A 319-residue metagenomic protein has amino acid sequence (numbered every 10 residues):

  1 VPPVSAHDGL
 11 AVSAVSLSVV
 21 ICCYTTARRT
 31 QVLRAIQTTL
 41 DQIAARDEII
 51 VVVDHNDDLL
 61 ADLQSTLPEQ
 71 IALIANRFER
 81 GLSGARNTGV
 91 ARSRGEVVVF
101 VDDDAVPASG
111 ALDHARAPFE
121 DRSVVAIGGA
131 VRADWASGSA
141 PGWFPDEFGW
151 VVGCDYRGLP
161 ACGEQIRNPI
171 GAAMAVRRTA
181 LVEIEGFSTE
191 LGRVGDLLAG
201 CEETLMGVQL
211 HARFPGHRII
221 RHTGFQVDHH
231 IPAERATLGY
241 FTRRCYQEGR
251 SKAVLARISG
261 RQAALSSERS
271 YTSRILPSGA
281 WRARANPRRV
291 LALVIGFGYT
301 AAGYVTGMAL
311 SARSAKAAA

Functional and structural regions predicted by a protein language model:
V1-T38: N-proximal low-complexity "stem/linker" segments adjacent to membrane-targeting elements
Q37-R46: Short, acidic, metal-binding catalytic loop of nucleotide-sugar glycosyltransferases
N76-S93: Glycine-rich, basic loop-to-helix element that forms the pyrophosphate-binding segment of sugar-nucleotide handling
V98: Short aromatic/hydrophobic "clamp" motif used to bind/position activated sugar donors
G110-W143: Conserved donor NDP-sugar-binding/catalytic core segment of glycosyltransferases
G129, P145-I166: Short, flexible, basic/aromatic active-site loop/helix in glycosyltransferases
G171-V176, A180-I184, L191-F225: A short, conserved alpha-helix in the catalytic core of glycosyltransferases
R243-Q247, R257-A319: Non-catalytic, C-terminal membrane-associated alpha-helical segments of glycosyltransferases
